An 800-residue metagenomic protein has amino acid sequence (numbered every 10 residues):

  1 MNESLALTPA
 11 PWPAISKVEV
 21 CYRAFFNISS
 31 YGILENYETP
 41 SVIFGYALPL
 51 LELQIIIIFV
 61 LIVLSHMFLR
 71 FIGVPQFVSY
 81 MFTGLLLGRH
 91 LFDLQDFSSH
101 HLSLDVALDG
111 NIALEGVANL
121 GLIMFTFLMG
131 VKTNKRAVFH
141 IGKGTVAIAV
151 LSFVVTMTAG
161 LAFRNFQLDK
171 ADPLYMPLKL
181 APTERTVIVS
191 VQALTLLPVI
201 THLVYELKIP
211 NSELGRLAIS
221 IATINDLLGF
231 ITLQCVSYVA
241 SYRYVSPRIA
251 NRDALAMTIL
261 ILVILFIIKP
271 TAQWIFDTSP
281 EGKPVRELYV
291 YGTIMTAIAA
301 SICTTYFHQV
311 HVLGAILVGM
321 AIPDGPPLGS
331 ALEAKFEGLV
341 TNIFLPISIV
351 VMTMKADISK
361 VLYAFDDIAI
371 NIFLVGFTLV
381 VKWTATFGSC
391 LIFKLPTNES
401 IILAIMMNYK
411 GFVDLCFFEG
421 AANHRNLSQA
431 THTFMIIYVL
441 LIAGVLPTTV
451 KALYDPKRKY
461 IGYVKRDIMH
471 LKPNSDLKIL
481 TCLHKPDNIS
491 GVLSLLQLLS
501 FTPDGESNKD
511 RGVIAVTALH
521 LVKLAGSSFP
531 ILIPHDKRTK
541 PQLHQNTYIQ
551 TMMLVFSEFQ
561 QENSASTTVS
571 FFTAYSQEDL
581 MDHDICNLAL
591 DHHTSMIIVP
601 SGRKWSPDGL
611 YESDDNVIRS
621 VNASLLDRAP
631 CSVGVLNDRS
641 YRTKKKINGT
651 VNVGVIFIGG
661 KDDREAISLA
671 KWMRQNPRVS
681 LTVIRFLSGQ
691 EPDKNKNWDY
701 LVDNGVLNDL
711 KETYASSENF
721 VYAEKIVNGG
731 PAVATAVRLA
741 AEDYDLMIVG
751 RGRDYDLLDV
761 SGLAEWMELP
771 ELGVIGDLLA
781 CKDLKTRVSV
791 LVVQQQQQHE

Functional and structural regions predicted by a protein language model:
M1-L48, L85-V106, A118-M124, Q167 (+3 more regions): Extracellular/lumenal N-termini and interhelical loops of multi-pass eukaryotic membrane proteins
F44-I57, G110-T126, L180-T195, R252-I264 (+2 more regions): Structural signature of hydrophobic alpha-helical transmembrane segments
L64-M81, A299-G314, I436-V439, T448: Flexible hinge motifs at transmembrane-helix junctions and intramembrane kinks/re-entrant loops in multi-pass membrane
S65-F68, D93-L94, S98, F139-P210 (+2 more regions): Transmembrane alpha-helices that form the ion-translocation and gating core of multi-pass ion transport proteins
Y80-L91, I148-L161, V189, S220-Q234 (+3 more regions): Small-residue-rich segments of transmembrane alpha-helices in multi-pass membrane proteins, especially helix faces
L87-G144, Q273-F373, L395: Membrane-interface junctions of multi-pass transporters
K269-P284, G319-L339, M354-S359, G376-T481 (+5 more regions): Membrane-interfacial segments at transmembrane helix termini in multi-pass membrane proteins
H432, I436, L440-E800: Membrane-embedded alpha-helical bundles that form conduits across membranes
